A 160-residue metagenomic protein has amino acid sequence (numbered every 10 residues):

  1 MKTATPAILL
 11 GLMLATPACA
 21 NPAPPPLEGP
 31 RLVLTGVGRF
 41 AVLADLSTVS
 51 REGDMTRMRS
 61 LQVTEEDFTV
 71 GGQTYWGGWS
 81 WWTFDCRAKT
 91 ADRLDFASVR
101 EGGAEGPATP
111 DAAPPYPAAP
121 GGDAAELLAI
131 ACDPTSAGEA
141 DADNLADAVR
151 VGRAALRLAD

Functional and structural regions predicted by a protein language model:
M1-A4: Positively charged n-region of N-terminal signal peptides that target proteins for export
A7-T16: Bacterial N-terminal signal peptides
C19-D160: N-terminal secretory-pathway/extracellular module detecting exported/lumenal segments and adjacent signal-anchor/first
